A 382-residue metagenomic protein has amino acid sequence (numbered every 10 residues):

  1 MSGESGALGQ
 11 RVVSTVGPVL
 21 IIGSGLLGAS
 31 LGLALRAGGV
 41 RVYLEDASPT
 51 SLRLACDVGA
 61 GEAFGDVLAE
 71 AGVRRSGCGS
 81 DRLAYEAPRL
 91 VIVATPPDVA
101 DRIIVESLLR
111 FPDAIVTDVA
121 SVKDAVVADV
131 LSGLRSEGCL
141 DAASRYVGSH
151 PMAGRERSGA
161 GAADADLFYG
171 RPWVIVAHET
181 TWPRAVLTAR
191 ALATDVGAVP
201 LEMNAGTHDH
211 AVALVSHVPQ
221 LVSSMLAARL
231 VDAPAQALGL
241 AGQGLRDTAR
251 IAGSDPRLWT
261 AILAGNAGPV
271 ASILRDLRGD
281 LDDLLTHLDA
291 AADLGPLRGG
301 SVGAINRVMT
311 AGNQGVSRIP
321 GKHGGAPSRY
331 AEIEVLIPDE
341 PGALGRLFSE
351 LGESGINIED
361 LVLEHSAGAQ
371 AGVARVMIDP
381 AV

Functional and structural regions predicted by a protein language model:
S2-V67, G72, G77-S80, Y85 (+1 more regions): NAD(P)+-binding Rossmann beta1-loop-alpha1 motif at the extreme N-terminus of oxidoreductases
A47, T95, V119: Short beta->alpha hinge that forms the Motif I/post-I loop of the SAM-binding pocket
V91-I92, T117: N-terminal Rossmann-like NAD(P) cofactor-binding module of classical short-chain dehydrogenase/reductase
I103-G161: Rossmann-like NAD(P)(H) cofactor-binding subdomain of soluble oxidoreductases
L167-G253: Internal alpha-helical scaffold of NAD(P)-dependent oxidoreductase catalytic cores
P234-N313: Interdomain hinge/lid region at the active-site interface of Rossmann-like NAD(P)-dependent oxidoreductases
A311, G315-V382: A conserved regulatory-domain signal marking ACT and ACT-like small-molecule sensing domains and adjacent regulatory
